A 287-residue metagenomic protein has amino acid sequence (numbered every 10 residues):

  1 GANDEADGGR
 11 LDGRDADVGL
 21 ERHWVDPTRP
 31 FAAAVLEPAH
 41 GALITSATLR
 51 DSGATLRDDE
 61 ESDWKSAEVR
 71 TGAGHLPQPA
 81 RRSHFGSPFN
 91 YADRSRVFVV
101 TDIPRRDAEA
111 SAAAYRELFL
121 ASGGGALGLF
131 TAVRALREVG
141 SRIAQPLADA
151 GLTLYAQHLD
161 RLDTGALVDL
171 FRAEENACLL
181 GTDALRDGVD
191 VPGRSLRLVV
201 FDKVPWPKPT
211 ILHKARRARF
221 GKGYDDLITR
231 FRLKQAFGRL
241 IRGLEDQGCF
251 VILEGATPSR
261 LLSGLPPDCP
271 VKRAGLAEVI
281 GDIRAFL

Functional and structural regions predicted by a protein language model:
G1-L287: ASCE RecA-like P-loop NTPase motor cores that couple ATP hydrolysis to mechanical translocation on nucleic acids
